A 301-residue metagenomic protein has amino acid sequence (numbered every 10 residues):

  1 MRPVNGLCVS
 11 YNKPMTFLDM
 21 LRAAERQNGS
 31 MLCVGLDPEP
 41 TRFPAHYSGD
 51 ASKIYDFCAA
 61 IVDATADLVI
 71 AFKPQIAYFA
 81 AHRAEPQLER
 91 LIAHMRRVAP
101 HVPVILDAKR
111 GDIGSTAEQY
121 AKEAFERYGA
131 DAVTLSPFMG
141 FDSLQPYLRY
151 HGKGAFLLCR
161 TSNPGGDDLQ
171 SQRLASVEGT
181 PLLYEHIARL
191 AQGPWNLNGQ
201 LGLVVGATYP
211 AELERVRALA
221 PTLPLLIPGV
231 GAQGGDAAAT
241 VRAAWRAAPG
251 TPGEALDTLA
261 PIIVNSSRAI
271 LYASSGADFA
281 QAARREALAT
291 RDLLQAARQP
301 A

Functional and structural regions predicted by a protein language model:
S10-N12: Short, positively charged and aromatic/hydrophobic N-terminal segments
M15-P74, F79-R97, H101, D278-F279 (+1 more regions): Conserved N-terminal beta1-alpha1 strand-loop-helix module at the mouth
R26, V62-L68, I92-A99, P146-H151 (+2 more regions): Acidic (Asp/Glu)-rich catalytic clusters
V34, F72, D107, V133 (+2 more regions): Conserved, mostly hydrophobic/aromatic
I76, A81, I105, D131-G140 (+2 more regions): Catalytic beta/alpha-barrel core
A81-H94, I113-A117, F138-G152, Y209-V216 (+1 more regions): Active-site-adjacent beta->alpha loops and helix N-cap segments on the catalytic face of soluble alpha/beta enzymes
D112-V204: Conserved anion-binding
A207-N265: A C-terminal functional module that forms or caps the active site or interfaces directly with catalytic machinery
